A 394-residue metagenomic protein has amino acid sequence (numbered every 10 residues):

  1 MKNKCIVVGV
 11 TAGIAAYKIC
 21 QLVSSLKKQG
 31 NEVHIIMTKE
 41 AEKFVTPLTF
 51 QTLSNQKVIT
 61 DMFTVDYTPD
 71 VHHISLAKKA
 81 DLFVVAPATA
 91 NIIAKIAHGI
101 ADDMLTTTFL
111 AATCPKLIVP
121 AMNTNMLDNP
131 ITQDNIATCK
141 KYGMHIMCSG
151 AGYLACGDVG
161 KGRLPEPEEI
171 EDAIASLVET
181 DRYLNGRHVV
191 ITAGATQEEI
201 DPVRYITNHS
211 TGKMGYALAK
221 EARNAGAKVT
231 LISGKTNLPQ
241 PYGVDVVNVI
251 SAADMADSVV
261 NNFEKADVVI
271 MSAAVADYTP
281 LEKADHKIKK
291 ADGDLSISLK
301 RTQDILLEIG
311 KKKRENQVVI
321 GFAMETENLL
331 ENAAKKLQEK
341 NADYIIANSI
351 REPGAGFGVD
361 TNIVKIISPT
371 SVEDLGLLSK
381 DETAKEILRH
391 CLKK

Functional and structural regions predicted by a protein language model:
M1-I118, N123-K394: A cross-family phosphate/adenosyl-ligand binding-site feature
